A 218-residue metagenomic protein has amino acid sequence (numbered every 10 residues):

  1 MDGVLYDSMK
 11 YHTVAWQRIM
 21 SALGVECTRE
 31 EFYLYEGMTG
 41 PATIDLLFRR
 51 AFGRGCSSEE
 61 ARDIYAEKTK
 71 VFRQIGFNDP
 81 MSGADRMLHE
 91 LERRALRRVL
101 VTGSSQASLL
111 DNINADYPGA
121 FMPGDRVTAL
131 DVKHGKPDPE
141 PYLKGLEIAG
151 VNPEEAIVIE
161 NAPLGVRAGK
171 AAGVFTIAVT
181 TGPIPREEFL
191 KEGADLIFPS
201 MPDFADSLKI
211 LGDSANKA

Functional and structural regions predicted by a protein language model:
M1-E31: Active-site neighborhood of HAD-like aspartate-dependent phosphohydrolases
V4, T102-S104: Conserved phosphate-coupling serine/threonine residues in phosphotransfer and NTP-handling enzymes
T13, Q17, G40-D45, Q106 (+1 more regions): An amphipathic alpha-helix signature
S21, E92, K170: Anion (oxyanion) recognition and catalysis
A22-V25, F52-C56, Y117-M122, G150-V151: Short helix-capping segments at alpha-helix termini
F48-H89, R94, E147: Metal-dependent phosphoesterase signature
D85-H89, S105-A218: Asp-based, Mg2+/Mn2+-dependent phosphohydrolase catalytic module
